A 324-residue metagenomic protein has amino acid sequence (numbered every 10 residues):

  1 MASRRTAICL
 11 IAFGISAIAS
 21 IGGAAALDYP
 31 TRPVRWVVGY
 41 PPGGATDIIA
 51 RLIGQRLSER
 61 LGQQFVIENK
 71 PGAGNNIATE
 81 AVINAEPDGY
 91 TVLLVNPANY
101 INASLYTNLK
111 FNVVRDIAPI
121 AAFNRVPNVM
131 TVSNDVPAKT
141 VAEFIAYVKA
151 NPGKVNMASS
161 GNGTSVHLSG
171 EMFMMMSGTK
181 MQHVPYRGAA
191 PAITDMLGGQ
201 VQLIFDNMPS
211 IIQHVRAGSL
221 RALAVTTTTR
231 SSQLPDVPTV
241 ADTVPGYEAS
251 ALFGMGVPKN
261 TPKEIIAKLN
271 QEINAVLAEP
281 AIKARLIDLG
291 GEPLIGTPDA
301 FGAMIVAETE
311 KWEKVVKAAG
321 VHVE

Functional and structural regions predicted by a protein language model:
M1-T31, A142, V323-E324: Short, low-complexity disordered leader/linker segments with a strong preference for bacterial N-terminal type II
A25-R115, K154-N156, N162, G178-F205 (+3 more regions): N-terminal (or domain-start) structured segment
T31-P33, M175-T179, R216, A222 (+2 more regions): An extracytoplasmic/periplasmic, membrane-proximal ligand-sensing/linker region
N84-Y90, L105-P191, V240, P245 (+1 more regions): Hinge/capping helix and adjacent helix->loop/strand transition within the periplasmic-binding protein
N99-N108, M174-M176, L203-D236: A ligand-binding cleft/hinge motif common to bilobed small-molecule-binding domains
